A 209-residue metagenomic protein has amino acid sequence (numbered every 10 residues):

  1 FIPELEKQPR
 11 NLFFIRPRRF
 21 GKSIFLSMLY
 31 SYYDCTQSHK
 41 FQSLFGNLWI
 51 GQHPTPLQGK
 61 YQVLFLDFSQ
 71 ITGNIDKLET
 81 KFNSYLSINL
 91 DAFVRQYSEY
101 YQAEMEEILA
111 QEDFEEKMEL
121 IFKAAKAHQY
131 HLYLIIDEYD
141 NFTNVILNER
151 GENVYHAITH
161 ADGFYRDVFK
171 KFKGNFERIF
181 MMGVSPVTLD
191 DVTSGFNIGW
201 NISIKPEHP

Functional and structural regions predicted by a protein language model:
F1-P209: Phosphate-binding site recognition
